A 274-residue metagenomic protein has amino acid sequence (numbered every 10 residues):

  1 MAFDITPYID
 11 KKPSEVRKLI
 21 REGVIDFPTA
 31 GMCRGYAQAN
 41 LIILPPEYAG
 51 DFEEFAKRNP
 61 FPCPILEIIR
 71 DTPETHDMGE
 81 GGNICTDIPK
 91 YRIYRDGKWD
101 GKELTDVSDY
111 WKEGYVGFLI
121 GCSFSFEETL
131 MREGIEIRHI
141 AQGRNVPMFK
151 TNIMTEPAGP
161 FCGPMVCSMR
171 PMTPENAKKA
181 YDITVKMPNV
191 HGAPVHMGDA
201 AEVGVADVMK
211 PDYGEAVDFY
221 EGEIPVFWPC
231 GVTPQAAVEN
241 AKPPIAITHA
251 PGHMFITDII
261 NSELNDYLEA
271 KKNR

Functional and structural regions predicted by a protein language model:
A2-G121, S125, M131-R132, M165-R274: Metallocofactor- and cofactor-centric catalytic cores in central/energy metabolism, strongly enriched
G101-E103, C122-F124, H139-E156, E175: Active-site glycine-rich loop that binds ribose-phosphate moieties when present
E136: Residue-level detector of anion-binding/catalytic polar loops
A158-G163: Gly-rich Lys/Arg/Thr-decorated short loops/hinges at beta-loop-alpha junctions or inter-strand turns that position
